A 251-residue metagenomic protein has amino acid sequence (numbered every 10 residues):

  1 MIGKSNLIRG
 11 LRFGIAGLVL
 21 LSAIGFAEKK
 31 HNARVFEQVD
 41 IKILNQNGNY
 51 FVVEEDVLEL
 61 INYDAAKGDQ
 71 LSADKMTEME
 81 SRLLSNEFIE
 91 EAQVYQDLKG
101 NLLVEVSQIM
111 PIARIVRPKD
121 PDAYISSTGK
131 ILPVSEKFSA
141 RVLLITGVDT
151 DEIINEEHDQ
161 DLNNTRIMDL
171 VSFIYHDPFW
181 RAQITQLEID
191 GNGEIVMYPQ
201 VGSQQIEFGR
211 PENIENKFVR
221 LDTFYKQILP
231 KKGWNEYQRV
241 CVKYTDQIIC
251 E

Functional and structural regions predicted by a protein language model:
M1-I43, Y50, E54-E251: Charged, solvent-exposed interaction patches on well-folded alpha/beta domains that mediate macromolecular contacts
